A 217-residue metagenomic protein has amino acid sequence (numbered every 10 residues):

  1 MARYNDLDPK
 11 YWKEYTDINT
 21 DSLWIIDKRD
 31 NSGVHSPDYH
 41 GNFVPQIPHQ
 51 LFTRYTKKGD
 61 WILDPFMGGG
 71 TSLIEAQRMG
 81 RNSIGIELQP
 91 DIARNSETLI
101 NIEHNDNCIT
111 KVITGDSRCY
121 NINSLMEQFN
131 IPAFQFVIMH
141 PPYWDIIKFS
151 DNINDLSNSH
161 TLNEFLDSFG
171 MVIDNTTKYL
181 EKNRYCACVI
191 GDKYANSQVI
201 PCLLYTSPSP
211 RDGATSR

Functional and structural regions predicted by a protein language model:
M1-K57: S-adenosyl-L-methionine
V44, Q50-Y120: Conserved S-adenosyl-L-methionine
Q77, G170-T177: A structural alpha-helix within SAM-dependent methyltransferase catalytic domains
N123-F136: A short acidic, Gly/Pro-enriched loop at the edge of an enzyme's catalytic core that lines a small-molecule cofactor
A133-V172, Y194-S197: Mobile active-site "lid"/loop adjacent to the S-adenosyl-L-methionine
L180-K182: Helix-to-beta-strand junctions that scaffold the AdoMet/dcAdoMet cofactor pocket in Class I SAM-dependent enzymes
R184-V189: Conserved beta-strand signature within the Rossmann-like core of class I S-adenosyl-L-methionine
Y205-P210: Conserved small/polar residues in nucleotide/adenosyl-binding loops
